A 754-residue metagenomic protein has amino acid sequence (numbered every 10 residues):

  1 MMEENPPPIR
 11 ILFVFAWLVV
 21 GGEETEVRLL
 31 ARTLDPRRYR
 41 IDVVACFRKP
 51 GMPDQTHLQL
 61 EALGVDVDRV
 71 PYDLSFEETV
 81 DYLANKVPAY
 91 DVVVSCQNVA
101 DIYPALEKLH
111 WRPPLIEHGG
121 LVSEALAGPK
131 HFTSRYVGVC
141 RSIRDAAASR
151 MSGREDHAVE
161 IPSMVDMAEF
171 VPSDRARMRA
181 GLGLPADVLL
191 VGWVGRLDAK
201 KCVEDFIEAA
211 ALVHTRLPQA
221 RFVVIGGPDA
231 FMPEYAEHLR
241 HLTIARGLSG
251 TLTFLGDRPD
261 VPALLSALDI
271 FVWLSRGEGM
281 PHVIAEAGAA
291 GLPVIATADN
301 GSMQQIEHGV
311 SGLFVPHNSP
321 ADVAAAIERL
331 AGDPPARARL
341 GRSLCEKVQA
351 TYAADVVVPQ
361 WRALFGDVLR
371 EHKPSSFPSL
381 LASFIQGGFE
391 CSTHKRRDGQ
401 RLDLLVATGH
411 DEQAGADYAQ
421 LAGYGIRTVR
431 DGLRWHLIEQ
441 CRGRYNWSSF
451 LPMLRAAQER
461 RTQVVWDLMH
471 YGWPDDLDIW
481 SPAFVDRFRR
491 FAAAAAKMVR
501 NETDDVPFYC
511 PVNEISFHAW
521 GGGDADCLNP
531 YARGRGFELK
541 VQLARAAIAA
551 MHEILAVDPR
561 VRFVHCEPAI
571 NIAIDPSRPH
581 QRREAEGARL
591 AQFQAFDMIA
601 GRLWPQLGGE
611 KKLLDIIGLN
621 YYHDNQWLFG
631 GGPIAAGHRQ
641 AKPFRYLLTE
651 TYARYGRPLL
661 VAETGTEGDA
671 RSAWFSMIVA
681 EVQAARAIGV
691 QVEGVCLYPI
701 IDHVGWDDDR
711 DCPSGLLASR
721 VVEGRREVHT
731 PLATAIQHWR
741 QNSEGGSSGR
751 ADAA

Functional and structural regions predicted by a protein language model:
G22-R32, L189, W193-T215, A321: A conserved mid-protein helix/loop that constitutes part of the nucleotide-sugar donor-binding site
D66-R69, A236-G256: Nucleotide-activated donor-binding/catalytic signature segment of Leloir-type glycosyltransferases, i.e., the conserved
S95-D101, G119: Short His-centered aromatic/hydrophobic patch
V171-L184, H238-R240: A short helix/loop element that forms part of the nucleotide-sugar donor recognition site in Leloir-type
D257, R276: Aromatic "clamp/platform" in nucleotide-sugar-dependent glycosyltransferases that forms part of the donor/acceptor
P293-A296: Short hydrophobic beta-strand element within catalytic cores of glycosyltransferases and related nucleotide-activated
H308-G309, L313-P320, R329-P334: Conserved acidic donor-binding segment of nucleotide-sugar-dependent glycosyltransferases
S376-E412, Y418, A422-Y424, I438-A753: Non-catalytic scaffold segments within catalytic domains of secreted glycoside hydrolases
